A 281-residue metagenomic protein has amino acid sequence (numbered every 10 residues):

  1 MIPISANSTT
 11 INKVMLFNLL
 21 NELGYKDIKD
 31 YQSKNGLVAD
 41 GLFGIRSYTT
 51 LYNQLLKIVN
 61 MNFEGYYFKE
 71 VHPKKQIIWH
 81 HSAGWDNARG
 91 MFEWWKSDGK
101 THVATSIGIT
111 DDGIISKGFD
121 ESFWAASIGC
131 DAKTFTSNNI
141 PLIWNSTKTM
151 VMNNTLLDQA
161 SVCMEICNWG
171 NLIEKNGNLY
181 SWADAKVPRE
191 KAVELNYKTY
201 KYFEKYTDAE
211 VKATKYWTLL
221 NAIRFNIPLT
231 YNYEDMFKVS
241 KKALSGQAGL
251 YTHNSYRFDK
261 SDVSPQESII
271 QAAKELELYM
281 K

Functional and structural regions predicted by a protein language model:
I2-N53: Short acidic, glycine/serine/threonine-rich helix-capping segments at coil-helix boundaries
P3-V14, N18, K100, T149 (+3 more regions): Catalytic-site microenvironment of enzymes that process N-acetyl-hexosamine-containing cell-wall polysaccharides
L37-D40, S116, R257-V263: Secretory-pathway/luminal and periplasmic proteins that interact with or process carbohydrate-rich
A39-F43, R224-K242: Surface-exposed patches in mature extracellular/periplasmic domains of secreted proteins
Y52-K57, M280-K281: Low-complexity, Pro/Thr/Ser/Gly/Ala-rich linker/spacer regions in secreted, extracellular modular proteins
K57-L229: Active-site-adjacent loop/helix surface patches within enzyme catalytic domains that shape the substrate-binding cleft
K241-K281: Short, low-complexity, polybasic intrinsically disordered segments
